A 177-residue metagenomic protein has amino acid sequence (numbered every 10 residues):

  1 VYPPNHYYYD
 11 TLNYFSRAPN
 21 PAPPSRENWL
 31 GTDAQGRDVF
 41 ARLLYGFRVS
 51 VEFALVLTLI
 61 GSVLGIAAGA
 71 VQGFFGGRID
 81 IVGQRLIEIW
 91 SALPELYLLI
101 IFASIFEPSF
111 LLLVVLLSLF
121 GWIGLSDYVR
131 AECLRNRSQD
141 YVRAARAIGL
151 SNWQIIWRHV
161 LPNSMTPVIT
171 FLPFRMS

Functional and structural regions predicted by a protein language model:
V1-S62, I66, A70: Gly/Trp-centered helix-boundary motif
V1-W29, S91, Y97-G121, A131: Membrane-water interface segments at transmembrane-helix boundaries in multipass membrane proteins
N28-V39, L43, A70, F74 (+6 more regions): Juxtamembrane loop-helix boundary motifs flanking transmembrane segments in multi-pass membrane proteins
R37-E52, D80-S91, E107, L161 (+3 more regions): Alpha-helical membrane-interface segments at transmembrane helix boundaries
D38, Y97, D140: Active-site phosphate/pyrophosphate-handling residues
Y45, V49-F102, A131: Cytoplasmic-entry segments and transmembrane alpha-helices of multi-pass inner-membrane transporters
T58-L59, I66, A70, G77 (+3 more regions): Membrane-cytosol interface at the C-terminal ends of specific transmembrane alpha-helices in multi-pass membrane
